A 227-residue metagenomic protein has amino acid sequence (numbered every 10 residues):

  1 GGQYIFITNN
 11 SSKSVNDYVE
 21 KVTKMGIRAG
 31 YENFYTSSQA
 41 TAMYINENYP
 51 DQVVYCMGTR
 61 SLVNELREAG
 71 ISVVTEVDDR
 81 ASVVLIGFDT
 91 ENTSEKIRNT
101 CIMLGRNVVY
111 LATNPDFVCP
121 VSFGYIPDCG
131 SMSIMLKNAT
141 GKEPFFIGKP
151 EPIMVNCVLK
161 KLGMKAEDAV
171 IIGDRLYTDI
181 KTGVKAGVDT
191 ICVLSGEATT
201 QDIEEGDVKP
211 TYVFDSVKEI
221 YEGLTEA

Functional and structural regions predicted by a protein language model:
G2: Conserved phosphoryl-transfer catalytic core
S11-Y35, A42-A227: Asp-based, Mg2+/Mn2+-dependent phosphohydrolase catalytic module
